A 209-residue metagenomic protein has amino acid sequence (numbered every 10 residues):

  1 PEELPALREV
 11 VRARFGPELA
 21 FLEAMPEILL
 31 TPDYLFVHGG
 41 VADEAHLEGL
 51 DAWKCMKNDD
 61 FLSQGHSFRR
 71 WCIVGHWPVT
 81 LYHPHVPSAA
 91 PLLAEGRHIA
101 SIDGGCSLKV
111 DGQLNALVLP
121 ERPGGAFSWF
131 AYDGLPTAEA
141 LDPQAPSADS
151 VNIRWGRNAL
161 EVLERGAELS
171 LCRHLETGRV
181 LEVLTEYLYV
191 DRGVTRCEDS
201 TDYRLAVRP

Functional and structural regions predicted by a protein language model:
E2-A100, G105-V110, R122, F127-D133 (+1 more regions): Acidic, His/Gly-enriched loop-helix segments that form or flank divalent-metal centers in metallo-dependent hydrolases
I28-L29, L117, V162: A structural signal for short hydrophobic beta-strand segments in well-ordered beta-sheet cores
T31, L119, H174: Active-site beta-strand termini and strand-to-loop segments that position acidic
D111-A116: Short hydrophobic/aromatic beta-strand or adjacent loop that forms the aromatic wall/cage of a ligand/substrate-binding
S128-L141, V180-T185: Short, basic/aromatic beta-hairpin or loop at an interaction surface
A140, S150, E161-L163: A structural signal for short, hydrophobic beta-strand segments that form beta-sheets in beta-rich/all-beta domains
Q144-R154, E198-V207: SH3/SH3-like (including bacterial SH3b) beta-barrel domains that bind proline-rich motifs or cell-wall ligands
N158-T185, P209: SH3/SH3-like beta-barrel superfamily modules
